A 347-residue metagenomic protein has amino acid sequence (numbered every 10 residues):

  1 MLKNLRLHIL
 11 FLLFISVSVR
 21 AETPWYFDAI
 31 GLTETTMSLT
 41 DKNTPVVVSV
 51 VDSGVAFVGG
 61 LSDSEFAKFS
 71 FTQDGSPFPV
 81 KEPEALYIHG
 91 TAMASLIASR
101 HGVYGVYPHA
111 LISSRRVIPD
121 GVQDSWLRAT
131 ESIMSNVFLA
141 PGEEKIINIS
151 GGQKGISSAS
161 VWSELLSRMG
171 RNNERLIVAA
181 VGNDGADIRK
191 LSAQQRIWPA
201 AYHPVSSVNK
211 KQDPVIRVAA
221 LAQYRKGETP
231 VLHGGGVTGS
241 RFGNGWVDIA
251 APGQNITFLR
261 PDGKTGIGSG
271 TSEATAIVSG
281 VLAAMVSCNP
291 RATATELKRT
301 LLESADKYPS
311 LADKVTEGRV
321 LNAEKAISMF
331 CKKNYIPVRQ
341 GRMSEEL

Functional and structural regions predicted by a protein language model:
M1-I9: Bacterial N-terminal signal peptides that target proteins for export
L12-R20: Hydrophobic h-region of N-terminal signal peptides that target proteins for export in Gram-negative bacteria
G31, A140-G151, S160, P214-R217 (+1 more regions): C-terminal subdomain of the subtilisin-like protease fold in secreted/lumenal serine endopeptidases
T33-F69, S76-W126, P141-K145, K211-P214 (+2 more regions): Subtilisin-like serine protease catalytic core
V46, D52-V55, I197-S287, R291: Extracellular S/T/G-rich loop segment that most often corresponds to the catalytic His/Ser-adjacent loop
V50-G54, L96-R100, H109-A110, R115-D120 (+8 more regions): Active-site-proximal beta-strand/loop segments in catalytic clefts of secreted hydrolases
A98-G102, M134-L139, S167-R171, P204 (+4 more regions): Sec-exported extracytoplasmic/periplasmic mature domains
V117-Q212, P261-T275, K314: Substrate-binding/access-modulating region of protease and related hydrolase catalytic domains
